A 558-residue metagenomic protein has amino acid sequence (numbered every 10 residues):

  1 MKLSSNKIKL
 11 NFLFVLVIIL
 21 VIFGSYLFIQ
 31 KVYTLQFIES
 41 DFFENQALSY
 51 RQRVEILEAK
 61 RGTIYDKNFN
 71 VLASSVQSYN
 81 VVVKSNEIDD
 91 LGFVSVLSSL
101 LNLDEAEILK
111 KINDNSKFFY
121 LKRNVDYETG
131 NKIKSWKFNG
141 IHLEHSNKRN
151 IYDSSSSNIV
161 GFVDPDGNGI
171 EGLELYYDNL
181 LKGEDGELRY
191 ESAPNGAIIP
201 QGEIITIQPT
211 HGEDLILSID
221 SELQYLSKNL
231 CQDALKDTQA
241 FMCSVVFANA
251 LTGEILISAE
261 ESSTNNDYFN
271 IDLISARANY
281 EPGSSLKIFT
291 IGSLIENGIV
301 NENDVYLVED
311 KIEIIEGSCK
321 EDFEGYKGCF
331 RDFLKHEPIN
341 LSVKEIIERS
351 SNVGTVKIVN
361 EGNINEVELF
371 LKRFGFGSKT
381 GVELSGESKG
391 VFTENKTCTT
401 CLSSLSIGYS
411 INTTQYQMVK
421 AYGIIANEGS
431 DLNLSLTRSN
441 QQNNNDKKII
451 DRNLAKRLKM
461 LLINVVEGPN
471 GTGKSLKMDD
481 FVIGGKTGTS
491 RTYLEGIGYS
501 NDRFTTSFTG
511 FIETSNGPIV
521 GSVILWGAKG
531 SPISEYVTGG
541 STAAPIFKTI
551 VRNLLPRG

Functional and structural regions predicted by a protein language model:
M1-N270, N365-G377, G386, I497 (+1 more regions): Periplasmic/cell-envelope proteins involved in peptidoglycan metabolism and beta-lactam response
E58, K122, G283-S284, N360: Charged, low-complexity surface patches
V71-A73, A193-I198, G202-E203, C243-G283 (+3 more regions): Beta-lactam-recognizing serine transpeptidase/beta-lactamase-like catalytic domain environment
